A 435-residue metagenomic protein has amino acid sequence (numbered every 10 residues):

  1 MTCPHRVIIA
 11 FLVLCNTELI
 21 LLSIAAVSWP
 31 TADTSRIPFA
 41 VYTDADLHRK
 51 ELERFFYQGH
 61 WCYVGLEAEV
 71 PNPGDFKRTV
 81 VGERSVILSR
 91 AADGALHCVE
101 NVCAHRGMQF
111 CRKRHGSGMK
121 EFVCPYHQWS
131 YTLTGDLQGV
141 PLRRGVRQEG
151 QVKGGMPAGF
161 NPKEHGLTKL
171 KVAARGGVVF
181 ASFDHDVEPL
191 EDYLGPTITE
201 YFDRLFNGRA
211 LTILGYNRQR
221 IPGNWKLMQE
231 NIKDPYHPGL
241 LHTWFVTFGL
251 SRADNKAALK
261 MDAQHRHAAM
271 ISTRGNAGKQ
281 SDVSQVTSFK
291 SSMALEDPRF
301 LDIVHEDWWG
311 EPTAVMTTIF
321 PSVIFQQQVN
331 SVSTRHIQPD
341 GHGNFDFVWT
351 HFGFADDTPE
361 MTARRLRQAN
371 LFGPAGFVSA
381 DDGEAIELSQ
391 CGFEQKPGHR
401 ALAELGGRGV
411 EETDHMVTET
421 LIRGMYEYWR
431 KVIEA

Functional and structural regions predicted by a protein language model:
V7-V13: Acidic, Ala/Val/Gly-enriched low-complexity intrinsically disordered segments
I9, V70-H185, D192, P196: Rieske [2Fe-2S] iron-sulfur-binding domain
A25-P38: Short, contiguous pre-domain boundary segments
S35-V81, V86-I87: Non-catalytic accessory segments flanking enzyme active sites
Q58-V70, G150-M156, M316-P321: Short Pro/Gly-enriched beta-strand edge/turn motifs at strand-loop
R90, A95, L170-A435: C-terminal catalytic domain of Rieske-type non-heme iron oxygenases
